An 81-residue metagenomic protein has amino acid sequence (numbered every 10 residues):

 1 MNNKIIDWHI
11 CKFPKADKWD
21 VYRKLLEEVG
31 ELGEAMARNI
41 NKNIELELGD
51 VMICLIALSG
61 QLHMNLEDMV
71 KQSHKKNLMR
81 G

Functional and structural regions predicted by a protein language model:
M1-L48, M52-G81: Flexible "arm" and connector segments at domain edges
